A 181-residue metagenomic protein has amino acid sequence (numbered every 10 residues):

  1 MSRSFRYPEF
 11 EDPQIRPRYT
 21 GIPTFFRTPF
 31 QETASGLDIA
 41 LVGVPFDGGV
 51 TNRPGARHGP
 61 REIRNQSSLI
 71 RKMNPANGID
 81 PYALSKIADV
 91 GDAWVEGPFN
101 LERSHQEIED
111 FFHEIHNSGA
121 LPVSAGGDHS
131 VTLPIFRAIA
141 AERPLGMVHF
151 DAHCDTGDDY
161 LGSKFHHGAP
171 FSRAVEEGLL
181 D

Functional and structural regions predicted by a protein language model:
S2-D181: Conserved alpha-helical scaffold segments that buttress catalytic/binding sites
